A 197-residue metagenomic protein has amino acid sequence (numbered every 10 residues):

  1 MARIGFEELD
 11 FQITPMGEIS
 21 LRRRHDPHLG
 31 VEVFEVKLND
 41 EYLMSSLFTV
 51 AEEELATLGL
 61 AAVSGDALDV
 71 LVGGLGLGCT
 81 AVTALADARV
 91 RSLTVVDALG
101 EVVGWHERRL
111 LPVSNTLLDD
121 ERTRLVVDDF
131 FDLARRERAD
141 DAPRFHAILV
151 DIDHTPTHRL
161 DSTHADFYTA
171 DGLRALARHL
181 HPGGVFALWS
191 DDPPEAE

Functional and structural regions predicted by a protein language model:
M1-F34: N-terminal auxiliary segments of SAM/dcSAM-dependent transferases
G17-I19, R23-R24, V36-A67: Class I SAM-dependent methyltransferase Rossmann-like catalytic core, especially the SAM/SAH-binding loop
P27-H28, Y42-L43, D140: Short, surface-exposed beta-strand-loop junctions and turns on beta-sheet-rich folds
G30-N39, D153-T155: Short, basic/glycine-rich phosphate-binding loops at helix/coil junctions that contact nucleotide phosphates
T49-W189, P193-A196: The AdoMet/dcAdoMet-binding core of the Class I SAM-like
